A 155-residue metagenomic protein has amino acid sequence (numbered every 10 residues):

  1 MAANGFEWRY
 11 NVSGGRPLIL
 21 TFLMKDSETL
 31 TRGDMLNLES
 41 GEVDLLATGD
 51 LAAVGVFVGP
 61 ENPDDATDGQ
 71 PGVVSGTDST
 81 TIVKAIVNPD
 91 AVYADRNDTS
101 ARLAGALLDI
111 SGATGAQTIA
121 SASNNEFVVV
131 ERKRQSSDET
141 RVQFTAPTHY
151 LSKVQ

Functional and structural regions predicted by a protein language model:
M1-Q155: Surface-exposed, low-hydrophobicity beta-strand/loop segments enriched in small/polar/acidic residues
